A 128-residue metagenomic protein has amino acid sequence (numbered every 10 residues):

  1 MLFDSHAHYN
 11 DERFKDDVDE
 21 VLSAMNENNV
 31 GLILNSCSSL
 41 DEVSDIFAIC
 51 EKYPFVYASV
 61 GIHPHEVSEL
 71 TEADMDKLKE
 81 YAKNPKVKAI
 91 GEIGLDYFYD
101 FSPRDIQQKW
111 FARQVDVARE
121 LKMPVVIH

Functional and structural regions predicted by a protein language model:
M1-H128: Mid-domain alpha/beta scaffold segments of enzyme catalytic cores
